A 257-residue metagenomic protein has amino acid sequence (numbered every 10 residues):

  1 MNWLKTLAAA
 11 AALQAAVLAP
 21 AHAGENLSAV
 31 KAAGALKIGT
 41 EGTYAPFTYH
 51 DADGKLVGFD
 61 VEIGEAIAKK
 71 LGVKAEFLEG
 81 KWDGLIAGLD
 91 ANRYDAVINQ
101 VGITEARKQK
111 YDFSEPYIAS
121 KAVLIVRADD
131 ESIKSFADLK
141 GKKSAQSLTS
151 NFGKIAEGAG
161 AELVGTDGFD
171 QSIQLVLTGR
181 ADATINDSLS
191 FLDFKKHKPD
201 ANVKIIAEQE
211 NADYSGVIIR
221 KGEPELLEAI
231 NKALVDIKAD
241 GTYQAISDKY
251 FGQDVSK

Functional and structural regions predicted by a protein language model:
E25-N99: Extracytoplasmic small-molecule ligand-binding "clamshell" domains of the periplasmic binding protein/Venus flytrap
K37, T43, L56-K69, V123-Q171 (+2 more regions): Bilobed "Venus flytrap"/periplasmic-binding protein-like clamshell domains and structurally analogous long
E62-K70, D130, K143, S150-N151 (+1 more regions): Extended ligand-binding regions for polar small-molecule ligands
E65, K69, K74-D138, N202: Acidic, polar ligand-binding/catalytic clefts
F77-A87, E131, L148-S150, V164-T178 (+1 more regions): Short helix-initiation/N-cap motifs at beta->coil->alpha
V101-Q109, I155-G158, D182-N211: A ligand-binding cleft/hinge motif common to bilobed small-molecule-binding domains
Y111-V123, K140, E157, G168 (+1 more regions): Short Pro/Gly-enriched coil loops immediately N-terminal to beta-strands
A119-V126, L192-V235, F251-K257: Periplasmic-binding protein-like
